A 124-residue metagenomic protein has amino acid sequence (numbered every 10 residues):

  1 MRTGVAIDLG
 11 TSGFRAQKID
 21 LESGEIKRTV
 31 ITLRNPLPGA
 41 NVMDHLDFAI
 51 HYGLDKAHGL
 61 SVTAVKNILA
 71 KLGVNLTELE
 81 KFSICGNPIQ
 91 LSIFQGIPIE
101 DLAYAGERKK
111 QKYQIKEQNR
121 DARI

Functional and structural regions predicted by a protein language model:
G4-D8, K81-S83: Short glycine-aspartate micro-motif
D8-G10, N75-L76: Solvent-exposed alpha-helices and their adjacent loops that cap or buttress functional pockets in soluble metabolic
G10-E25, T29, I89-K109: Carboxylate/His-rich catalytic cores and anion/metal-binding grooves
S12-D55: Short glycine-rich, Thr/Ser-proximal phosphate-binding strand/loop in the N-terminal lobe of ATP-dependent enzymes
P38, V42, E80, S92-I124: Glycine-rich phosphate-binding loop and adjoining helix at the ATP-binding site of ATP-dependent phosphoryl-transfer
L46-L76: Conserved active-site "lid/cap" helical segment
L76-N87: Short glycine-rich phosphate-binding loop at a beta-alpha junction
